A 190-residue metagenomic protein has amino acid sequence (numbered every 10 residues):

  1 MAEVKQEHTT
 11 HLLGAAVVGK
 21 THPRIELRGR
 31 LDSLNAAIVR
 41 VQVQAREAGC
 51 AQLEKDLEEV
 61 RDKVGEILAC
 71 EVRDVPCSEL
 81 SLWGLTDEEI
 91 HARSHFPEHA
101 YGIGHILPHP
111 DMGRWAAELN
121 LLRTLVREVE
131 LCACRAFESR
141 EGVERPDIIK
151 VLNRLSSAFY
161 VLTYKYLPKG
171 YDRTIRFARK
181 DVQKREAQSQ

Functional and structural regions predicted by a protein language model:
M1-Q190: Phosphate/pyrophosphate-binding loop motifs in nucleotide- or prenyl diphosphate-using proteins
